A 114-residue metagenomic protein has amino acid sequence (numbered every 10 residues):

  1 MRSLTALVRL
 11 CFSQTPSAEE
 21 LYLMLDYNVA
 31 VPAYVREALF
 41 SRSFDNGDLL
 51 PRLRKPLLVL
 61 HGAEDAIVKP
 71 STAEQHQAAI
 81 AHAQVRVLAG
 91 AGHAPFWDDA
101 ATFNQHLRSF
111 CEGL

Functional and structural regions predicted by a protein language model:
M1-R52: Conserved alpha/beta-hydrolase catalytic His-Asp/Glu region
A6, L23, E37-A38, E74-Q75 (+1 more regions): Alpha-helical elements of Rossmann-like donor-binding domains used by nucleotide-donor carbohydrate transfer enzymes
L49, T72-Q75: A short acidic, amphipathic alpha-helical/loop segment
L50-R54, A79-I80: Short, conserved loop/helix-junction motifs that constitute active-site signature segments in enzyme catalytic cores
L53, V59-H61, D65: Short beta-strand/loop motif that positions the catalytic acidic residue of the alpha/beta-hydrolase fold
H61, H76, H93: Histidine-centered active-site/metal-ligand motif
A66-T72: Conserved alpha/beta-hydrolase "acid-adjacent" motif
A83-L114: Catalytic active-site module of serine/aspartate enzymes centered on a nucleophile-bearing elbow/loop
